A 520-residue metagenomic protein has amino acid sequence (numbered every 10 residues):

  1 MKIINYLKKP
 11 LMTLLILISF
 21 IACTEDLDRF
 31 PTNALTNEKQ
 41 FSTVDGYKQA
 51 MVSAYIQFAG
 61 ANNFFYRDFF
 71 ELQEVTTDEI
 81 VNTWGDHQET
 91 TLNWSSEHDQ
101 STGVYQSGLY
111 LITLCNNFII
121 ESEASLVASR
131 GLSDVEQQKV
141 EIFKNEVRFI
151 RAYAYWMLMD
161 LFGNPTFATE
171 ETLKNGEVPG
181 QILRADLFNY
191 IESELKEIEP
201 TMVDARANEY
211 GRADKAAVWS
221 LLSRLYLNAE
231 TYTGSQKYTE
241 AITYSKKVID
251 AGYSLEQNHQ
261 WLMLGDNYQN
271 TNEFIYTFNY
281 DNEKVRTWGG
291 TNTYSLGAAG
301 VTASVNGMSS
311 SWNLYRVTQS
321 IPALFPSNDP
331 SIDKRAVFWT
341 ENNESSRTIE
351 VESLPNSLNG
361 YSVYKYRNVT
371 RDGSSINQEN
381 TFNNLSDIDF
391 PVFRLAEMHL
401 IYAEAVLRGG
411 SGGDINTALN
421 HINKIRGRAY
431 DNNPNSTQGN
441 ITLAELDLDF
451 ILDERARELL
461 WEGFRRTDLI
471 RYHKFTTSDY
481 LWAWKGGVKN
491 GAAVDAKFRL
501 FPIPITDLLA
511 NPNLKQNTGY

Functional and structural regions predicted by a protein language model:
M1-I21: Sec-dependent bacterial lipoprotein signal peptides
K2, C23-Q73, A185, L262 (+1 more regions): Acidic, glycine-rich segments characteristic of secretory precursors and extracytoplasmic regions
E38, F65-D86, A168-E171, M202-L221 (+5 more regions): Short, surface-exposed recognition loops and adjoining beta-strand edges that mediate ligand/DNA contacts, enriched
D45-G46, M51, Y55, N62 (+5 more regions): Elongated scaffold/linker segments in the mid-to-C-terminal portions of large proteins
K48-V52, I56-G60, N82-F162, I182-D186 (+4 more regions): Conserved, well-structured interaction surfaces
M159-D160, T166, N228-G234, R408-S411: Short coil/turn linking the two alpha-helices of tandem helical-hairpin repeats
